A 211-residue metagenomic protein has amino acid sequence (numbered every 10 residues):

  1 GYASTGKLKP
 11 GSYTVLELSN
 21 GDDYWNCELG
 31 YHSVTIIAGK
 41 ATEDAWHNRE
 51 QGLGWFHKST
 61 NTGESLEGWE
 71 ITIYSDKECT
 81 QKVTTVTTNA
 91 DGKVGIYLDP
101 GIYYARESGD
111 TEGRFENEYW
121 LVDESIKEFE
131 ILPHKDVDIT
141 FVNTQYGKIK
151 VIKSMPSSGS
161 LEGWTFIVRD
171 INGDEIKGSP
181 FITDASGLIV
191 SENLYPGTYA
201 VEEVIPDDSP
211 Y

Functional and structural regions predicted by a protein language model:
G1-Y211: Solvent-exposed loop/turn and edge beta-strand elements of beta-rich ligand-binding domains
